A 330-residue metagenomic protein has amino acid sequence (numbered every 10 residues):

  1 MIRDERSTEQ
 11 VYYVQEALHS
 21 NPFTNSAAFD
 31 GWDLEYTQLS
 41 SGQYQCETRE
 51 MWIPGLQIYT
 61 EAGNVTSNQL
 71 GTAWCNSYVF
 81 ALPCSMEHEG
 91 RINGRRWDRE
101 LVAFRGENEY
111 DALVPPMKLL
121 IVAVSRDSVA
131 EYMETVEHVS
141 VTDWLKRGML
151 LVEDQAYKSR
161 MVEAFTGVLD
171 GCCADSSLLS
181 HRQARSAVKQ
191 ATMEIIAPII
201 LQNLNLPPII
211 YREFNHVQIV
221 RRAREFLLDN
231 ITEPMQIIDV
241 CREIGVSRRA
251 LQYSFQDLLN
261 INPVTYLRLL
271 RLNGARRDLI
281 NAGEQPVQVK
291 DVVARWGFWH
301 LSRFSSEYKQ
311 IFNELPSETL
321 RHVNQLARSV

Functional and structural regions predicted by a protein language model:
I2-L39, Q43, E89-I231, Q236-I238 (+5 more regions): Alpha-helical bundle regulatory/interaction domains
L39-W52, L56-A73: Conserved short histidine dyad/triad with adjacent acidic residue
G63-N64, P83-S85, S125-D127: Solvent-exposed residues in well-ordered beta-strands and their adjoining turns, especially edge/terminal strands
G71-W74, L113-P115: Short glycine/proline-enriched turns and hinge-like loops at secondary-structure junctions
A73-H88: Short, conserved beta-strand element in jelly-roll/cupin
H216-V220, L267-L272: Generic hydrophobic, amphipathic alpha-helix propensity
L251, F255, R303-F304, Y308: Short hydrophobic/aromatic patch on the recognition helix
D257-L258, Q310-I311, H322: Alpha-helical DNA-recognition elements
